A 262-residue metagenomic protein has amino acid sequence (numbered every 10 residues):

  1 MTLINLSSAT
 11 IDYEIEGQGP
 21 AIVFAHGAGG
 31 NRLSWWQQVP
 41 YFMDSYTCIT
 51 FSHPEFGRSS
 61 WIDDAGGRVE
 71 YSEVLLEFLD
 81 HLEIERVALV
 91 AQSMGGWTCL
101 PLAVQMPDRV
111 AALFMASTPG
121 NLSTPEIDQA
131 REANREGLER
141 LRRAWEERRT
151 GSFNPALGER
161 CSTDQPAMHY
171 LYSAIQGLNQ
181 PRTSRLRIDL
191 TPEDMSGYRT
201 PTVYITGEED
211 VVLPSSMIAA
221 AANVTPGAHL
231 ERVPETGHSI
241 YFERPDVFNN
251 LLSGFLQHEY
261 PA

Functional and structural regions predicted by a protein language model:
A9-W61: Conserved HGGG/HGGXW glycine-rich cap/lid loop of the alpha/beta-hydrolase fold
P40, I49-V90, N250: Active-site loop/oxyanion-hole signature of alpha/beta-hydrolase fold enzymes
W97-Q105, V110-R142: Flexible "cap/lid" loop of the alpha/beta hydrolase fold
T124-P125, Q129, R142-G197: Conserved alpha/beta-hydrolase catalytic His-Asp/Glu region
Y198, Y204-T206: Short beta-strand/loop motif that positions the catalytic acidic residue of the alpha/beta-hydrolase fold
T200, P214-N223: Short alpha-helix in the alpha/beta-hydrolase fold that links the catalytic acid
E209-L213: Acidic catalytic loop of the alpha/beta-hydrolase fold
A228-A262: Catalytic active-site module of serine/aspartate enzymes centered on a nucleophile-bearing elbow/loop
